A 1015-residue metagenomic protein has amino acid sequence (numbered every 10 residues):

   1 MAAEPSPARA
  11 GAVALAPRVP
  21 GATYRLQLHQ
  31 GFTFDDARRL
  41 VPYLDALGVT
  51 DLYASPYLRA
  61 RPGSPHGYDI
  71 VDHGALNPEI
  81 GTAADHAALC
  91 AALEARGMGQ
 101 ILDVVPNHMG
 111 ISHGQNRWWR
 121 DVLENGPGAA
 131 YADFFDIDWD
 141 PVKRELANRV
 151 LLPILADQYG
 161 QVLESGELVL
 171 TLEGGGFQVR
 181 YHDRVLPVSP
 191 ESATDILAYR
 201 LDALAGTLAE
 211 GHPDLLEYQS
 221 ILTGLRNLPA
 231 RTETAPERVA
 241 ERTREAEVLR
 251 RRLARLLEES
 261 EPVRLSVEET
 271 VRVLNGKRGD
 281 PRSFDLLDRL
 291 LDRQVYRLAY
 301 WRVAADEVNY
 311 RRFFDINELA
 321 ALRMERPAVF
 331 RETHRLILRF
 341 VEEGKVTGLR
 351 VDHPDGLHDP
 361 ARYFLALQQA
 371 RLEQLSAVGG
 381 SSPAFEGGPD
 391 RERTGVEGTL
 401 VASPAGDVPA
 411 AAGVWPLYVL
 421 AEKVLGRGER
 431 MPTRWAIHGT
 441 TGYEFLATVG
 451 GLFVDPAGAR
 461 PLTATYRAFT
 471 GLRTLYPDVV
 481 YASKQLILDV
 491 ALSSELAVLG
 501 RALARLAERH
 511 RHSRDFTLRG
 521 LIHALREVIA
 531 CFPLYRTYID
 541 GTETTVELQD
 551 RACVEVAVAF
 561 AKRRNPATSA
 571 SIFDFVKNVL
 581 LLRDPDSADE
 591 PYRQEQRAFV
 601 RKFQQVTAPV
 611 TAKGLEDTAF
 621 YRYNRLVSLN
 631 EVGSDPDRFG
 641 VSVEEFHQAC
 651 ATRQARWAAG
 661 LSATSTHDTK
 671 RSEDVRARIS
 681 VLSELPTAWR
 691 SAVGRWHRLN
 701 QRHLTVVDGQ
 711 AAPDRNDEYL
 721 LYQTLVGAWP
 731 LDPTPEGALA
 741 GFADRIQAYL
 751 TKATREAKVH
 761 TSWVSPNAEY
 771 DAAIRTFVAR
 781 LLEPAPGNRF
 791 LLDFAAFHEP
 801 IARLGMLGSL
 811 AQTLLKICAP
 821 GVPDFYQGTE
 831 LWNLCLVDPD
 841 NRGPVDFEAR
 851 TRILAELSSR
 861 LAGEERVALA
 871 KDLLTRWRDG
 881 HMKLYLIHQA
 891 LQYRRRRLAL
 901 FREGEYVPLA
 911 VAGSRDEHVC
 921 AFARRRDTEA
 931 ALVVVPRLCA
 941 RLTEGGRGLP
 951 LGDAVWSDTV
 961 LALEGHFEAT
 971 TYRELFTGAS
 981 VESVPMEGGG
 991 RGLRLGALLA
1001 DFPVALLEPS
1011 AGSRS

Functional and structural regions predicted by a protein language model:
M1-P62, G74, E79, A87 (+13 more regions): Carbohydrate-interacting/catalytic domains
S64-D72, H108-D138, Q369, R430-Y443 (+1 more regions): Aromatic- and acidic-residue-enriched segments that line the glycan-binding/catalytic groove of carbohydrate-active
A83-V105: C-terminal EAL-domain catalytic cores of bacterial cyclic di-GMP phosphodiesterases
V104-I111, V907-P908: Short, glycine/charge-rich beta-strand/loop segments that flank catalytic centers and engage negatively charged groups
N107, V351-L357, T875-R876: Conserved short loop/turn motifs at secondary-structure junctions
I111, R467-G471, G500-R501: Alpha-helical transmembrane segments and their helix-helix packing motifs
H113-L186: Active-site region of glycoside hydrolase catalytic domains
